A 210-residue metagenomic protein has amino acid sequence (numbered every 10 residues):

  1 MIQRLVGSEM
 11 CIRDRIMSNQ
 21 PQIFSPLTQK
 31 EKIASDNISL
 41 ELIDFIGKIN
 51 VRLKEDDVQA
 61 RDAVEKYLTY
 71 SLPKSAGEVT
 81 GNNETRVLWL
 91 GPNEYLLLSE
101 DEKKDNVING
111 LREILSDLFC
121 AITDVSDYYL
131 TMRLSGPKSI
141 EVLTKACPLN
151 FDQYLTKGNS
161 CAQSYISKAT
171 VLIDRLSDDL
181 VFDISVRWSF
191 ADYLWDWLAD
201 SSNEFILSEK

Functional and structural regions predicted by a protein language model:
M1-D14: Single conserved hydrophobic/aromatic residue that forms the stacking wall/gate of nucleotide- or nucleobase-binding
R13-K210: Basic, glycine/lysine-rich polyanion-binding surfaces/domains
